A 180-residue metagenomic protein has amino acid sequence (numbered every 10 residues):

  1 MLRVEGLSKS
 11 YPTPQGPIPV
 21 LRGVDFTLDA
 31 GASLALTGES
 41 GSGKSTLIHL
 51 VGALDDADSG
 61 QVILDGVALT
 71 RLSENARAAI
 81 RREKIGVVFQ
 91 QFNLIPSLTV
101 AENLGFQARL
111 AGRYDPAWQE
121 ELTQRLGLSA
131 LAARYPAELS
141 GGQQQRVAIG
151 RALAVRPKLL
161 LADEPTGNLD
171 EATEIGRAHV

Functional and structural regions predicted by a protein language model:
L2-R3, L7-R177: ABC family nucleotide-binding domain
